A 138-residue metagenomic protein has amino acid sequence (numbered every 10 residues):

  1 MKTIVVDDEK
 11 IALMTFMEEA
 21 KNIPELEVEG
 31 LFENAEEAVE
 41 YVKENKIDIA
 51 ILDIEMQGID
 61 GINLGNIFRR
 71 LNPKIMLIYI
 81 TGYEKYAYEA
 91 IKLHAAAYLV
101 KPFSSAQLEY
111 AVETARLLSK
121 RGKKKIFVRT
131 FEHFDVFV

Functional and structural regions predicted by a protein language model:
M1-K2: Non-catalytic signal-transmission and effector/linker regions of two-component phosphorelay proteins
D7: Conserved acidic carboxylate
K10-G30, R70: Two-component/phosphorelay signaling modules centered on CheY-like receiver
N22, A35-S119: CheY-like receiver
V28-E29, Y98, V128: Generic structural signal for residues in well-ordered beta-strands
K120-I126: DNA-binding patch around the recognition helix
T130-V138: A structural micro-motif at secondary-structure boundaries
